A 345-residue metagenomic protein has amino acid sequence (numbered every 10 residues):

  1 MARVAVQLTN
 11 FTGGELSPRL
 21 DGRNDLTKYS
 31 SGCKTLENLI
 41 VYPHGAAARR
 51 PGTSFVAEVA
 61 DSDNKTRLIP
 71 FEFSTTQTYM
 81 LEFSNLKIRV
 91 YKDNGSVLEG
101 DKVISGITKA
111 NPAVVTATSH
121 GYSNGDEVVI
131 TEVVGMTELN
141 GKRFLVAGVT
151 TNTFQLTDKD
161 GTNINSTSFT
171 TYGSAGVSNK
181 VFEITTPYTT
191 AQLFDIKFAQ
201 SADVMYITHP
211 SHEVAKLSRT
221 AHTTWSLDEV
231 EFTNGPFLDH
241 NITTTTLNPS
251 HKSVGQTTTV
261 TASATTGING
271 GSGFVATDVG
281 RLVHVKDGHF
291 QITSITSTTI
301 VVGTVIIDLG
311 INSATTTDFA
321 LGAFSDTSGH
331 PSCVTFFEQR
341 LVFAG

Functional and structural regions predicted by a protein language model:
M1-G100, H212-T257, S313-G345: N-terminal beta-propeller domains
A2-D25, G95-Q200, H209-P210, F232-K252 (+2 more regions): Small/polar beta-strand repeat architecture
V260: Post-transcriptional modification and biogenesis factors for structured RNAs of the translation apparatus
